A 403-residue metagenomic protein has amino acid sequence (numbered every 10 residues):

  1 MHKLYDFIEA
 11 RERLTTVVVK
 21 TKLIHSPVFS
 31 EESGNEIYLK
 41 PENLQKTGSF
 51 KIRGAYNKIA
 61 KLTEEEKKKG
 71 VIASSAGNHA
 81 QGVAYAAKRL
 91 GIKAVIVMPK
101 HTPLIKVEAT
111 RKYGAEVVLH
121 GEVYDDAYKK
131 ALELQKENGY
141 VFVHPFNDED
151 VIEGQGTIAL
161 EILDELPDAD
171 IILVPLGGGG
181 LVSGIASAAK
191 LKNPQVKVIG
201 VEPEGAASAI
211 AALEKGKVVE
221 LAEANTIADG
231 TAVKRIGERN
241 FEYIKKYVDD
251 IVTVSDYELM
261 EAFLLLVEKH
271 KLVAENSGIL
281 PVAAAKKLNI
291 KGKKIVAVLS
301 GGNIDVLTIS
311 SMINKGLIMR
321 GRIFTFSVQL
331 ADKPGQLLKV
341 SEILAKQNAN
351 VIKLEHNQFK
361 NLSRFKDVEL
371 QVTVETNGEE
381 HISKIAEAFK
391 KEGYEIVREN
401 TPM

Functional and structural regions predicted by a protein language model:
M1-M403: PLP-dependent amino-acid enzyme catalytic core
